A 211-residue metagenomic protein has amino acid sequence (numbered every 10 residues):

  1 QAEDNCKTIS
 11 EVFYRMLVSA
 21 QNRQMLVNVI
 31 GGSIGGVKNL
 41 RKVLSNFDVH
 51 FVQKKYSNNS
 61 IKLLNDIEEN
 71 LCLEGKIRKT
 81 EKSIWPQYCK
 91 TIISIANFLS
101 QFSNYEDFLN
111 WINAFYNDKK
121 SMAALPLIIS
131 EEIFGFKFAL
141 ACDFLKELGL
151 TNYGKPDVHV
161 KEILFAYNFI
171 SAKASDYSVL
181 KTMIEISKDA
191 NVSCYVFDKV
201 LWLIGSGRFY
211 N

Functional and structural regions predicted by a protein language model:
Q1-D4, S10, W85-N97, N104-N211: C-terminal accessory module of base-excision DNA glycosylases/AP lyases that mediates lesion recognition and DNA
Q1-W85, F98, V200-N211: N-terminal polyanion-binding entry modules of DNA glycosylases/AP lyases and select other DNA-binding proteins
